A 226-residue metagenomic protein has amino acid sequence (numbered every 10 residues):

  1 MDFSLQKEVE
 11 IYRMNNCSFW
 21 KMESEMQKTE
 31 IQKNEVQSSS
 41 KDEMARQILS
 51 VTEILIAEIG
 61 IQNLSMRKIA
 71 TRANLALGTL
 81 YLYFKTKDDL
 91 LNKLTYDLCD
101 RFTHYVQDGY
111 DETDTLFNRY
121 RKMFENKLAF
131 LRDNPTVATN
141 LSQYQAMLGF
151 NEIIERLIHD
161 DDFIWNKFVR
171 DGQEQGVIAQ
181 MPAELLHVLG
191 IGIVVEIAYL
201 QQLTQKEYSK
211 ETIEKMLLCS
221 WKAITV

Functional and structural regions predicted by a protein language model:
M1-Q32, K122, A129, F163-E174 (+2 more regions): C-terminal peripheral helix-coil segments that are non-catalytic and often amphipathic
K41, A45, L91, T95 (+5 more regions): Amphipathic, non-transmembrane alpha-helical scaffold segments
M44, I48-I56, L98, F102 (+1 more regions): Short hydrophobic clusters on alpha-helical segments that form packing/core surfaces in small helical domains
Q47, V51, L55-D89, K93: Helix-turn-helix
K93, D97, Q107-D133, L186-G190 (+2 more regions): Hydrophobic alpha-helical connector segments
D100-T103, Q107, D133, F150-Q175 (+3 more regions): Amphipathic alpha-helical packing segments from all-alpha helical-bundle domains
L128-G149, I197-L203: Amphipathic alpha-helical segments used for helix-helix packing
